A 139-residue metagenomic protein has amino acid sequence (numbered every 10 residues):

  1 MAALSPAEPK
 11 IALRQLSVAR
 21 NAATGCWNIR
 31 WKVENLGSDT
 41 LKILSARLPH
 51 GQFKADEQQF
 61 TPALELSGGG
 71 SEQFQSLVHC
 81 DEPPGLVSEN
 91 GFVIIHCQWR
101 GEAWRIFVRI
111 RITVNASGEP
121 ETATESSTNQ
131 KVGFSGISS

Functional and structural regions predicted by a protein language model:
M1-A23, T113-G133: Low-complexity, acidic Ser/Thr/Pro/Gly-rich terminal tails and inter-domain linkers that flank the onset of structured
A22-R30, Q73-Q75: Contiguous beta-strand segments within globular domains
W27, W31-D39: Asparagine-centered strand-capping/turn motif at beta-strand->loop junctions
K32-V33, V78, C97: Hydrophobic beta-strand positions in extracellular immunoglobulin-like domains
L36-K54: Short acidic, flexible loop segments centered on an aromatic residue
A55-L86: Intrinsically disordered, low-complexity Pro/Gly/Ser/Thr-rich segments with frequent PxxP/GP/PP motifs and embedded
D81-F134: Terminal connector regions
